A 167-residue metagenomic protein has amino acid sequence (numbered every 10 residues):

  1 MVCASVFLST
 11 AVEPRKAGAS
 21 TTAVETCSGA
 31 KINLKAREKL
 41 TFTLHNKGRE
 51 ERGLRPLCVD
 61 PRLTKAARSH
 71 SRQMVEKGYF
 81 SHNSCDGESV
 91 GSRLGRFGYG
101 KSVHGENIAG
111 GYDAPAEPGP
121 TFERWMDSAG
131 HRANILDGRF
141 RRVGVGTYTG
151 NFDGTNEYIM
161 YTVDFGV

Functional and structural regions predicted by a protein language model:
M1-E13: Secretory targeting and sorting signals
S5-F7, F80-S81, A109-G110: A short, ordered amphipathic alpha-helix with a cationic face
S5-L8, R62, P118: Intrinsically disordered, low-complexity regions enriched in Ser/Pro/Gly/Gln/His and often acidic
K16-A23: Composition-driven, intrinsically disordered low-complexity tracts enriched in small residues
T21, I32-S92, G138-V143, Y148: Short, well-ordered surface patches within globular domains
V90-V167: A well-ordered secondary-structure block
